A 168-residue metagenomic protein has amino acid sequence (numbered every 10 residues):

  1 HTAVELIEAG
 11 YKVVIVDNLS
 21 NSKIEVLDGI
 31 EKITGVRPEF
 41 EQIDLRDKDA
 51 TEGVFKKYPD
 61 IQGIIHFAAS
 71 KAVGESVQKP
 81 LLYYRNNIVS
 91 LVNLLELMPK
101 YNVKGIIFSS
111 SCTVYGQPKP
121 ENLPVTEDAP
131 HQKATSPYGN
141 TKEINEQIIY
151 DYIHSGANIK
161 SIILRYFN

Functional and structural regions predicted by a protein language model:
H1-G63: N-terminal Rossmann/SDR dinucleotide-binding element
T2, E25, E75-S76, Q117-K119: Short glycine-/acidic-enriched loop or helix-start segments at secondary-structure transitions that form or flank
I15-V16, Q42, F108-S110, I162-N168: Short beta-strand segments
N21, D47, T113-V114, N168: Active-site micro-motifs of SAM-dependent methyltransferase domains
S22, S70-G74: Active-site beta-alpha loop architecture of Rossmann-like, nucleotide-cofactor-dependent enzymes
Q62-I65, I107: N-terminal Rossmann-like NAD(P) cofactor-binding module of classical short-chain dehydrogenase/reductase
F67-K71, S110-S111: Conserved NAD(P)H cofactor-binding loop of Rossmann-fold oxidoreductase domains
Q78-E96, K100, G105, V114-N168: Catalytic helix-loop patch of NAD(P)-dependent Rossmann-fold dehydrogenases
